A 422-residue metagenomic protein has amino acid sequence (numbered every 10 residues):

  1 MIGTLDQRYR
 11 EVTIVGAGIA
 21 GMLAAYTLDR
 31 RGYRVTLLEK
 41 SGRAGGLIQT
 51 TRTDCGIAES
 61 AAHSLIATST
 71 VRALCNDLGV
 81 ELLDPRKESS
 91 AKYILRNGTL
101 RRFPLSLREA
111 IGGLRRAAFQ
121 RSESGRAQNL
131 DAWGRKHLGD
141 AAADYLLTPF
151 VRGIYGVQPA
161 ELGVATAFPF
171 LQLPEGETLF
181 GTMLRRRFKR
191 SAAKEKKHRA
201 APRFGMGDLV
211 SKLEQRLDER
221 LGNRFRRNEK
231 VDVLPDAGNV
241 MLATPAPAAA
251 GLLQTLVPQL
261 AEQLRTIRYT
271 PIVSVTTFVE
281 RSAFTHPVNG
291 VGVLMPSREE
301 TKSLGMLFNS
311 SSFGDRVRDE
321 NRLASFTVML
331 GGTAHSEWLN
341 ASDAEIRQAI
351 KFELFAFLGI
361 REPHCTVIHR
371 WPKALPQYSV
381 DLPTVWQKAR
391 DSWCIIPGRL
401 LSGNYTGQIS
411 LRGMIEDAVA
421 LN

Functional and structural regions predicted by a protein language model:
I2-Q7, P104-R108, V288-N289, G305-N422: Conserved flavin/dinucleotide-binding core of flavoenzymes
R10-L37, N422: N-terminal Rossmann-like FAD-binding beta1-loop-alpha1 element of flavoenzymes
V12, Y33-V35, V240, P363-T366: Hydrophobic anchor at the start of a short beta-strand that flanks the dinucleotide cofactor-binding loop
A20, R43, P247: Conserved Rossmann-like nucleotide-cofactor binding loop
D29-R52: Glycine-rich FAD pyrophosphate-binding loop
R31, R227-F326, G332-N340, A356-F357 (+1 more regions): Mid-domain catalytic core of redox enzymes that form a hydrophobic substrate pocket/lid adjacent to a catalytic redox
D54-G125, A132: Dinucleotide-binding Rossmann-like beta1-alpha1 core, especially the glycine-rich loop that anchors the ADP
R115, S122-N239: Active-site/ligand-binding neighborhood in enzyme catalytic cores
